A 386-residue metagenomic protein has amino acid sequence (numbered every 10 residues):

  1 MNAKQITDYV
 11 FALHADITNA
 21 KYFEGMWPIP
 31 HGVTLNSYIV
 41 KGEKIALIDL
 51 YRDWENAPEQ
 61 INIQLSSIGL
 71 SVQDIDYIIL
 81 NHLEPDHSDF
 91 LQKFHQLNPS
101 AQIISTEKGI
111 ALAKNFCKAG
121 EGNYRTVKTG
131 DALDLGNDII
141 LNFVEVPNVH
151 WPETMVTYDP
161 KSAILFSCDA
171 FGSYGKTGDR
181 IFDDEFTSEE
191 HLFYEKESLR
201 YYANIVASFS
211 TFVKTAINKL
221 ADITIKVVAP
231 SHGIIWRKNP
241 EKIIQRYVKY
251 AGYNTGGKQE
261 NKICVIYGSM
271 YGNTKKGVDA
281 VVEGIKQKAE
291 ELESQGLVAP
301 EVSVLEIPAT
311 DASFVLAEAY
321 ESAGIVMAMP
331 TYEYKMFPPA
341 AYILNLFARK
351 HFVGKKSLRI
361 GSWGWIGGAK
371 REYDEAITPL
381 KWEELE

Functional and structural regions predicted by a protein language model:
A3-I68, V156-D159, A163-S167, T274: Conserved beta-strand hairpin/beta-sheet module of binuclear metal-dependent hydrolase folds, prominently
Q5-I6, I104-T154, F212-T215: Metallo-beta-lactamase
A20, E55, H87, R237 (+1 more regions): Short glycine-rich, flexible loops that bind phosphorylated cofactors or substrates
E43, N56-I104, H191: Active-site metal-binding motif and surrounding structural segment of the metallo-beta-lactamase
I48-L50, D74-L83, I103-E107, L165-C168 (+1 more regions): Active-site neighborhood of phospho(di)ester-bond hydrolases with catalytic His/Asp-centered motifs
H150-T154, S162, A170-A207, A251-K258: Active-site-proximal loop/helix segment associated with metal-binding centers of metalloenzymes
T177, E189-V213, I217-V228, I234-I235 (+2 more regions): FMN-binding flavodoxin-like domain, especially the glycine-rich phosphate-binding loop
V227-E260: Terminal amphipathic helices with adjacent charged low-complexity linkers/tails
